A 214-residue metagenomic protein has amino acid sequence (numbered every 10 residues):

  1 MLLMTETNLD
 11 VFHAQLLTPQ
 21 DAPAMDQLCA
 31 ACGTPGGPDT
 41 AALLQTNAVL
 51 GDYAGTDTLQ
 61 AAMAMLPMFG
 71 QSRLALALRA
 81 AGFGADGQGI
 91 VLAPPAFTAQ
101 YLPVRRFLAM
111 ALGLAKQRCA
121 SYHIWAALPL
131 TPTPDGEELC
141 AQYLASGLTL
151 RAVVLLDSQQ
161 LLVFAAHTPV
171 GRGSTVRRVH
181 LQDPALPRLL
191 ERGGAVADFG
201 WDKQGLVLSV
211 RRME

Functional and structural regions predicted by a protein language model:
L2-G51, L59, S174-R177: Short amphipathic alpha-helix that is part of the acyltransferase structural core
Q45-G70, R192, A197-D198: Conserved beta-hairpin
T58-A99: Conserved acyl-donor/pantetheine-binding loop and adjacent beta-alpha core of acyl/acetyltransferases and related
Q88-I90, A115-P134: Conserved GNAT acetyl-CoA-binding A-motif
G89, A93-Q117: Conserved acetyl-CoA-binding loop-helix of GNAT-fold acetyltransferases
A96-F97, I124-E138, V179-L181: Conserved beta-strand-loop-alpha-helix junction that forms the acyl-donor binding cleft
L130-V154: Conserved active-site alpha-helix within GNAT-family acetyltransferase domains
L156-R178, L206-E214: C-terminal "cap" of GNAT-fold acetyltransferases
